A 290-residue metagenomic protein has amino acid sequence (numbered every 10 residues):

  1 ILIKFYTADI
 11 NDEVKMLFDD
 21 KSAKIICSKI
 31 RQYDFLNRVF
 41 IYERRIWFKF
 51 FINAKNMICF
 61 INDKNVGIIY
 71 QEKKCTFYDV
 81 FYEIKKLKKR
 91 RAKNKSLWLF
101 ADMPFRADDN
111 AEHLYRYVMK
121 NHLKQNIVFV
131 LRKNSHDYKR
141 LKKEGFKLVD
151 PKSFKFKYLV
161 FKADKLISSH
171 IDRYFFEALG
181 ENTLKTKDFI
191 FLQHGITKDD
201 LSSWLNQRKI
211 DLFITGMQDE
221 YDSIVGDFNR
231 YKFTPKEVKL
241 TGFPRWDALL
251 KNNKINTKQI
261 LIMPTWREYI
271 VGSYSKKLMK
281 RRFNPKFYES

Functional and structural regions predicted by a protein language model:
I1-K4: Extracellular ectodomain segments of secreted/surface proteins
T7-N11, F18, S22-K162: N-terminal pre-catalytic "stem/leader" segment of glycosyltransferase-like enzymes
K95-S96, K187, K258-I260: Nucleotide donor/acceptor-binding cores
A107-D109, V128, N134-R140, F175-E177 (+3 more regions): Short, charged/polar "capping" segments at the starts of alpha-helices and the immediately preceding loops
D108-H122, P244-S290: Conserved catalytic-core segment of nucleotide-activated headgroup transferases in glycan assembly
Q125-R132, F213-Q218, S290: Short internal beta-strands
L148-V149, F161-F176, E181-L250: Active-site-proximal region of nucleotide-activated glycan assembly enzymes, centered on histidine/acidic-rich loops
